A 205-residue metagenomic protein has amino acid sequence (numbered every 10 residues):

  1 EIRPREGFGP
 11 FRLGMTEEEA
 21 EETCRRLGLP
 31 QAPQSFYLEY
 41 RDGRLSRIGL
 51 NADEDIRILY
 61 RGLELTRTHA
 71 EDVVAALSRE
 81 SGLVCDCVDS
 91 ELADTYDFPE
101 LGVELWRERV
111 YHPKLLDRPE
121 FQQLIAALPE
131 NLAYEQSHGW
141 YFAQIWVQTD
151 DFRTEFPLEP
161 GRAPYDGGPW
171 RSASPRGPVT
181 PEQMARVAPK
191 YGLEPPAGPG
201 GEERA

Functional and structural regions predicted by a protein language model:
E1-P30, A52-A205: Non-cytosolic coordination micro-motifs
L27-E54: N-terminal interaction modules that seed assembly of large macromolecular complexes
